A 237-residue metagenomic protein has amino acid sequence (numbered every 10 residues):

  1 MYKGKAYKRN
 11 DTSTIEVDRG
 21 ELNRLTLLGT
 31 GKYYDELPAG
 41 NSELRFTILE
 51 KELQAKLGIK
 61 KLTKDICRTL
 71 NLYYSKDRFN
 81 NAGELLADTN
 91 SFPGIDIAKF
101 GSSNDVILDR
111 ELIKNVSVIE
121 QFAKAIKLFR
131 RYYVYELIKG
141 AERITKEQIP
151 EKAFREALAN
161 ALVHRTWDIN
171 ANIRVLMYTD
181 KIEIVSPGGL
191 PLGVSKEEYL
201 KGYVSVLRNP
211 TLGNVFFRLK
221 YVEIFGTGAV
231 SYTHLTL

Functional and structural regions predicted by a protein language model:
M1-L235: Conserved N-terminal catalytic/coupling substructures associated with nucleotide/phosphate chemistry
